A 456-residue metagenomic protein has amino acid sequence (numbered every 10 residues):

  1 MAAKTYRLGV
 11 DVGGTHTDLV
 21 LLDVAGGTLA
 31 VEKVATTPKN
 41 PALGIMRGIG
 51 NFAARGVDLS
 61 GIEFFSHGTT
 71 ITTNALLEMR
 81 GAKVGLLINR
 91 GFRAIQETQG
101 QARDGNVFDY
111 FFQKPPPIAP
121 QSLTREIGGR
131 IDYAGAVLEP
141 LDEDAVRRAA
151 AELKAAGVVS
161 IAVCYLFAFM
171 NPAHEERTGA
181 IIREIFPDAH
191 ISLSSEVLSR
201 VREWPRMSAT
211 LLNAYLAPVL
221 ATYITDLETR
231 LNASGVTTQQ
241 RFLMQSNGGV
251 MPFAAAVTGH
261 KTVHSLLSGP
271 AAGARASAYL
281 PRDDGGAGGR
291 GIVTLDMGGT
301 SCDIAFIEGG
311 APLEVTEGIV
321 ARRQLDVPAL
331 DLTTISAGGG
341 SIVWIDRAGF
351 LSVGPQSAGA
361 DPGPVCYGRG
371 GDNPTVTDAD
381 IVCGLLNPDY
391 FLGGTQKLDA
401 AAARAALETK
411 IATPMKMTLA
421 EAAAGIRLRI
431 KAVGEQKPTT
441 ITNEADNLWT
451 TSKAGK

Functional and structural regions predicted by a protein language model:
M1-K456: N-terminally biased helix-coil "hinge/interface" segments that flank
